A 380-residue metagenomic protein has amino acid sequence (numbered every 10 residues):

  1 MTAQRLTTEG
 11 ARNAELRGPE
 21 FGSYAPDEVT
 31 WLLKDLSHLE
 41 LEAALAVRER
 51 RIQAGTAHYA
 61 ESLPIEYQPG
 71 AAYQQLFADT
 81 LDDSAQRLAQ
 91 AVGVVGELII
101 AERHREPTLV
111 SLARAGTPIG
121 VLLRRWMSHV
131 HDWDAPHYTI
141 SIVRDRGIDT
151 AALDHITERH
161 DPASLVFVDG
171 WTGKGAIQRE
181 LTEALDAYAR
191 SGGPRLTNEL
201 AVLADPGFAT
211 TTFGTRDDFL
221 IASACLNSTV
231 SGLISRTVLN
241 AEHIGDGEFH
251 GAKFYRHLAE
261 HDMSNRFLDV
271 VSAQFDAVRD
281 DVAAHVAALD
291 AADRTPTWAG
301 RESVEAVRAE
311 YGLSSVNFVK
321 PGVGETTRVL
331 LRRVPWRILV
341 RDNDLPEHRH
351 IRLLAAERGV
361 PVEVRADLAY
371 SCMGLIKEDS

Functional and structural regions predicted by a protein language model:
M1-P107, D132-S380: Long, low-complexity, Lys/Arg-enriched
V95, I119-S128, R352: Histidine-anchored nucleotide/phosphate-binding helix
G116: Conserved RNase H-like, two-metal-ion catalytic cores of nucleic-acid enzymes
